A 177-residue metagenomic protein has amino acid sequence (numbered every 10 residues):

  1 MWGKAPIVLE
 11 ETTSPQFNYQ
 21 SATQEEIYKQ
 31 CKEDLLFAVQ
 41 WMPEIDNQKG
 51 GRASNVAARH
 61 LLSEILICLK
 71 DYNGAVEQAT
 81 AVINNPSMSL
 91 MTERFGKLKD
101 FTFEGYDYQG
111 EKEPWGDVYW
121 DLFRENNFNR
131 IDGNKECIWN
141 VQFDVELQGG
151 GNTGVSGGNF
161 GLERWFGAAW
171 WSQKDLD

Functional and structural regions predicted by a protein language model:
M1-S54, L69-S89: Aromatic-anchored glycine-rich loop motif in surface-exposed flexible loops
L36, V56, L62, L66-D177: An aromatic- and glycine-enriched ligand-binding surface/loop that stacks and positions planar moieties
